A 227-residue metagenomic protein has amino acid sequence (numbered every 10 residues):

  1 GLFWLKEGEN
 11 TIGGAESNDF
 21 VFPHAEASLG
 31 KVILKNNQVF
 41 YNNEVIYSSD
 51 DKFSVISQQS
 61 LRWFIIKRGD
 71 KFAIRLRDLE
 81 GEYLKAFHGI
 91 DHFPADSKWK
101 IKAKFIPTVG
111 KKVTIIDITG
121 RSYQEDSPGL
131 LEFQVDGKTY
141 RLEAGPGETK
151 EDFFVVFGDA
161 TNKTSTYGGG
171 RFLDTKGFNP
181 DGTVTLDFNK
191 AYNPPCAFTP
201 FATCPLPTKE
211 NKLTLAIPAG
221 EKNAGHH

Functional and structural regions predicted by a protein language model:
L2-I65: Forkhead-associated
H24-E26, Y47-K52, R68-K71, E143-E151 (+1 more regions): A short, sequence-level motif marking secondary-structure junctions
E26, V32-K35, Q124-T166: Mid-length scaffold segments of soluble, non-membrane domains
N42, Q59, Q134-K138, G158 (+1 more regions): Short strand-coil-strand connectors
L61, I65-Y123: Surface-exposed beta-loop interaction hotspot
R62-W63, I90, L130, R171-G177: Beta-strand-rich interaction surfaces with strong enrichment in secreted/lumenal proteins
H92, N162-T164, T183-T185, N189-H227: Extended, aromatic/histidine-rich regions of cofactor-dependent oxidoreductases associated with respiratory
A144-P146, V156-A160, Y167-F178, D187 (+1 more regions): Intrinsically disordered, low-complexity Ser/Thr/Gly-rich stretches
